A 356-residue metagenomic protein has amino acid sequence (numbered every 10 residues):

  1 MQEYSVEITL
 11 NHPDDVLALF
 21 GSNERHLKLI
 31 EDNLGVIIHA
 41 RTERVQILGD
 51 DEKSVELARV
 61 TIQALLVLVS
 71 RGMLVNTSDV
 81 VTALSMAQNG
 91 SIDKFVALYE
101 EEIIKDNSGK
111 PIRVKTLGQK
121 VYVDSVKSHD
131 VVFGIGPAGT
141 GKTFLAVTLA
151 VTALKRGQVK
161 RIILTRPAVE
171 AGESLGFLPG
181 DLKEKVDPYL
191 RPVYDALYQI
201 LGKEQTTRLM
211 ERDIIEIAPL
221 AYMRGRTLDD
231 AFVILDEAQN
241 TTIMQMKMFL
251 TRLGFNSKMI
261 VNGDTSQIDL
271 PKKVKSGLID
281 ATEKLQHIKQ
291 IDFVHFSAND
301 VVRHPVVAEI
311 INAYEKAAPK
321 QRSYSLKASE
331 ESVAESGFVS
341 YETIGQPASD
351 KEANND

Functional and structural regions predicted by a protein language model:
M1-A18: Short glycine-/aliphatic-rich beta-strand segments at the starts of folded cytosolic domains
L10-H12, A40-T42, G49, R166 (+2 more regions): Flexible glycine-/small-residue-rich
D15-D32: Short amphipathic alpha-helix segments
E31-H39: A short, structured beta-strand/loop element
H39-Y99: Interdomain "pre-motor" coupling segment immediately N-terminal to P-loop NTPase/helicase cores
R41, I62, E102-K105, E170-L178: Acidic/polar active-site rim loop that often engages polyanionic ligands
Y99-P111: Conserved adenine-nucleotide phosphate-binding loops and their immediately adjacent elements
S108-V121, S125-L235, Q239-D356: Conserved helicase motor core of SF1/SF2 NTP-dependent helicases
